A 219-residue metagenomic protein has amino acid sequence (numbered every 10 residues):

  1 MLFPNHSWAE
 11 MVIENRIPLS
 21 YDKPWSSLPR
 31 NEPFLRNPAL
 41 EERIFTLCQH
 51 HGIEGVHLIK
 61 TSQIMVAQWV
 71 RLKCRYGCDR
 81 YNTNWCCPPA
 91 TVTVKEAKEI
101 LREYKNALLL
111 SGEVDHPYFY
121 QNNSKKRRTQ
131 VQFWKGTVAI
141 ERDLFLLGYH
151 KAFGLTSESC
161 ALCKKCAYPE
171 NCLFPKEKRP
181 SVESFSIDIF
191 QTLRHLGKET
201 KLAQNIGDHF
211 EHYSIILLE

Functional and structural regions predicted by a protein language model:
L2-F3, W8, V12-I17: Extended, low-complexity, Ser/Thr/Pro-rich intrinsically disordered regulatory regions enriched for Ser/Thr-Pro
F3-P4, E54-N84, P88-E219: Catalytic cores of enzyme domains
N15-S62: TRNA-binding/sensing appendages of the translation machinery
